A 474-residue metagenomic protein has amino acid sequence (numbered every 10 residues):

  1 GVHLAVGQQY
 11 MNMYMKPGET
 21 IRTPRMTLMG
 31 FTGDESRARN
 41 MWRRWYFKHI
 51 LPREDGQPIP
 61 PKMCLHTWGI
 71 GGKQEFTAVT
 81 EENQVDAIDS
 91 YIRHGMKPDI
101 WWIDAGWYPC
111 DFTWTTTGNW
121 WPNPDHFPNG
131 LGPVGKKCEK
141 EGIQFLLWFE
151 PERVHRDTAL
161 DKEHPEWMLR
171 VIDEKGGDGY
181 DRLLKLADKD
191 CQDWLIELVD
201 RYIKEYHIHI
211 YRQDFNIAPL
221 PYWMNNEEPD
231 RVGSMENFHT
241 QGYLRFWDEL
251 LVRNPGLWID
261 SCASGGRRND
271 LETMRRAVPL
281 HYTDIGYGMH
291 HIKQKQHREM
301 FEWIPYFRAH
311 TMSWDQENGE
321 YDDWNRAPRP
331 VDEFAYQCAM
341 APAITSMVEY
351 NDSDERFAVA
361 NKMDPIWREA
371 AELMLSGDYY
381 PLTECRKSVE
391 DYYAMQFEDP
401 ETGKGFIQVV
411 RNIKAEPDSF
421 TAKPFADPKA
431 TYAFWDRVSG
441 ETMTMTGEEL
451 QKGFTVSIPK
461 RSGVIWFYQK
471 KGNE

Functional and structural regions predicted by a protein language model:
G1-D55, A78-E81: Beta-strand-rich recognition/accessory modules
G18, W101, C138, D214 (+2 more regions): Conserved, mostly hydrophobic/aromatic
T23, Y243-M443, G453, S457-I465: Active-site-proximal substrate-binding groove within the catalytic cores of carbohydrate-active enzymes
P58-E197, Y206-I210, Y222: Aromatic-lined carbohydrate-binding/catalytic grooves of carbohydrate-active enzymes
G106-Y108, E150-E152, N216-A218, C262-R267: An acidic- and aromatic-residue-enriched active-site/binding cleft used to recognize and process polar
T113, D157-K162, P221-N226, R268-P279 (+1 more regions): Histidine/acidic-residue-rich catalytic or RNA/ligand-binding cores of hydrolases and nuclease-related proteins
L131-C138, M235-N254: Alpha-helix-loop-beta-strand connector modules within alpha/beta enzyme cores
L198-Q241: N-terminal/domain-start segments enriched in small and hydrophobic, helix-friendly residues, covering either
